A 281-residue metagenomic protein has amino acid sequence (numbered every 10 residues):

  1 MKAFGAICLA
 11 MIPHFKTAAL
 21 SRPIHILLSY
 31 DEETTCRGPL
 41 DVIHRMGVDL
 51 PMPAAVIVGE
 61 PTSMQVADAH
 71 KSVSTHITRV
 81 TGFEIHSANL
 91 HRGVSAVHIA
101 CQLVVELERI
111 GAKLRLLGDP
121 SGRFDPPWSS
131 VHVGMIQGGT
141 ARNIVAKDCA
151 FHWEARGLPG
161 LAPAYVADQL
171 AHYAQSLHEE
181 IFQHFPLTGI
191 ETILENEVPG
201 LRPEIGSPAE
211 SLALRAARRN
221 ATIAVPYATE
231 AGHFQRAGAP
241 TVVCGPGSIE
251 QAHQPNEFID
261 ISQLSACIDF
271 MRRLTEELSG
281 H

Functional and structural regions predicted by a protein language model:
K2-T75, S279: Acidic/histidine-rich catalytic neighborhood of metal-dependent amide-processing enzymes
I77-H281: Metal-dependent amide/peptide-bond hydrolase catalytic core, centered on the "pita-bread" metallohydrolase fold
